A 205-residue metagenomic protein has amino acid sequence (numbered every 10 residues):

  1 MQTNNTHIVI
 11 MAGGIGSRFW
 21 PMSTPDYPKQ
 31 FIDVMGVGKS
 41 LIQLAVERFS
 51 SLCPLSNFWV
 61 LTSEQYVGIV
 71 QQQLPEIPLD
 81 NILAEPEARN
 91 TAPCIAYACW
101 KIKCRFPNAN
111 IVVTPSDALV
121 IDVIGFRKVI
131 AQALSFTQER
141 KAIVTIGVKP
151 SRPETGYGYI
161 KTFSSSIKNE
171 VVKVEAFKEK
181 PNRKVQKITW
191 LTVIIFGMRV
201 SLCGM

Functional and structural regions predicted by a protein language model:
M1-I10, R18-P21, P25, G36-P115 (+2 more regions): Conserved N-terminal catalytic core of the sugar/cofactor nucleotidyltransferase
I10-A12, L61, V112-P115, T145-K149 (+2 more regions): Short beta-strand segments
Q30-G36: Glycine-rich phosphate-binding "P-loop"
F31, I82, I143-T145: Conserved beta-strand scaffold positions in the cores of enzyme catalytic domains, especially in NTP/NDP-utilizing
D33, A84, A176-E179: Structural signal for conserved beta-strand scaffold positions within catalytic alpha/beta enzyme cores
V123-C203: Conserved core of the sugar-phosphate nucleotidyltransferase
